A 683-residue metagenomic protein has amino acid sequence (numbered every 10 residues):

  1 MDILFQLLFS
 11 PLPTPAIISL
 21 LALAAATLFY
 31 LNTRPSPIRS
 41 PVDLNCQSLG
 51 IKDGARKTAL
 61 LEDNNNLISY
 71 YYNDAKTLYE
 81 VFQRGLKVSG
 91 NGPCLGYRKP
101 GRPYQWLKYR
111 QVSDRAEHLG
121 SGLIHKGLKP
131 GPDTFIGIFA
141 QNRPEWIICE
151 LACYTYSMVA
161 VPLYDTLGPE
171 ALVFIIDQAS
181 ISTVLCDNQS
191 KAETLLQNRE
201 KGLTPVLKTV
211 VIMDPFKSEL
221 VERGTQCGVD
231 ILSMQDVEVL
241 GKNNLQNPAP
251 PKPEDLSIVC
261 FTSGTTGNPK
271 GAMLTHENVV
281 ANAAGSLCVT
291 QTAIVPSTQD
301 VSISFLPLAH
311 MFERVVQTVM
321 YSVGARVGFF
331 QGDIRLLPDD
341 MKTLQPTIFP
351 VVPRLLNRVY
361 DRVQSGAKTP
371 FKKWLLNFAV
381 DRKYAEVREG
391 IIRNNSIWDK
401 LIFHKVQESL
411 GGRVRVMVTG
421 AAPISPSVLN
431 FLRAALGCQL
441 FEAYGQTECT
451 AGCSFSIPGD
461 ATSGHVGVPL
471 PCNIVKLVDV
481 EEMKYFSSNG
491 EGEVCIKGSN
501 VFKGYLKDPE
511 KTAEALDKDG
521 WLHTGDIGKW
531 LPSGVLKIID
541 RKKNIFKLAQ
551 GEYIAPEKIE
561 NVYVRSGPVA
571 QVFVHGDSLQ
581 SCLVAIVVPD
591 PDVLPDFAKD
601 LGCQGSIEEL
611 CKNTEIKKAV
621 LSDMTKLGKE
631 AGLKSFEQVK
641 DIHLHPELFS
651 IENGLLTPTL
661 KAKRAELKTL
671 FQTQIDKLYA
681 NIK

Functional and structural regions predicted by a protein language model:
D2-R56, T155-V239, A619-T625: Structural core segment of the AMP-binding/adenylate-forming
Y70, D74, L95-L151, G168-V173 (+1 more regions): Conserved AMP-binding/adenylate-forming core of the ANL superfamily
G90-P93, I212, D230-L232, E238-F261 (+2 more regions): Conserved pre-ATP/AMP-binding loop-to-beta segment of ANL
W106-R110, S257-A284: Conserved AMP-binding A3 loop
V229-M234, T347-P350, V359-A461, V569: Gly/Ser/Thr-rich phosphate-binding loop
V280-S304, L308-K400, R413, A435: Conserved AMP-binding/adenylation subdomain of ANL enzymes
E482-N489, E493-L548: Conserved ATP-binding/catalytic segment of the ANL
Q571-F573, L621-K683: Conserved C-terminal "lid"/linker of ANL adenylate-forming enzymes
